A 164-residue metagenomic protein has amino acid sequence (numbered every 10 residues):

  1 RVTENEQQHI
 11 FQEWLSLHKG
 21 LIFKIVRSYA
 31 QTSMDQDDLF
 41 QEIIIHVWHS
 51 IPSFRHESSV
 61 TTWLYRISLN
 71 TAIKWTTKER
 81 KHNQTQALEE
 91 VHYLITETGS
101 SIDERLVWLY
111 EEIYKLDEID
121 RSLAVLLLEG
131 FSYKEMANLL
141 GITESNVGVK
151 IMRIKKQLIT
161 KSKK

Functional and structural regions predicted by a protein language model:
R1-K24, S28: A short, charge-rich alpha-helical start-of-domain segment used by transcription regulators
E4, Q31, E42-S59, K78-E79: Sigma70-family region 2
K24, D38-I45, H49, S58-N70: Structural recognition of an alpha-helix C-terminal capping motif at a helix-to-coil junction
I43, I67, L123-A124, M136-A137 (+1 more regions): Hydrophobic positions on the alpha-helical face of helix-turn-helix-like DNA-binding modules
S53-R55, R66-Q86: Arg/Lys-rich amphipathic alpha helix in sigma70-family domain 2
K74, K81-L106, S132-Y133: Internal acidic/polar
K115-E135, L139: Short amphipathic alpha helix immediately N-terminal
L140-K164: DNA-recognition helix of helix-turn-helix
